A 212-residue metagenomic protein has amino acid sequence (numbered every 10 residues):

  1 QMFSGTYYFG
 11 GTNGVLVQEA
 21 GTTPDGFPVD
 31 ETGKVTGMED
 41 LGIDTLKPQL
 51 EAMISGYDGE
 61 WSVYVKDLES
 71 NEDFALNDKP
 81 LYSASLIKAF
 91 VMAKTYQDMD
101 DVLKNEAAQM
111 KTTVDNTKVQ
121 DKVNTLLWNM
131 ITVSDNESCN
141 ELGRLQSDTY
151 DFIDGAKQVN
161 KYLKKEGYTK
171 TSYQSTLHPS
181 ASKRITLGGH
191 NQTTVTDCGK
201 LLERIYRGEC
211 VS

Functional and structural regions predicted by a protein language model:
Q1-D44: Extracellular adhesion/carbohydrate-binding repeat motifs centered on closely spaced tryptophans
P28, S62-K66, F90, E141: Soluble periplasmic/extracytoplasmic beta-strand elements of cell-envelope proteins
E39-P80: Beta-lactamase-like hydrolase cores
D58-E60, N71, D78, Y82 (+4 more regions): Extracytoplasmic
N71, L81-M110, M130: Active-site SXXK
N77-Y82, D115-Q120, H178-Q192: A glycine-rich, coil/turn loop motif that links secondary-structure elements
K104-V159: Conserved catalytic neighborhood of penicillin-recognizing serine enzymes
C139-C210: Mid-domain, small-residue-enriched loop/turn segments at the edges of structured enzyme/sensor domains
